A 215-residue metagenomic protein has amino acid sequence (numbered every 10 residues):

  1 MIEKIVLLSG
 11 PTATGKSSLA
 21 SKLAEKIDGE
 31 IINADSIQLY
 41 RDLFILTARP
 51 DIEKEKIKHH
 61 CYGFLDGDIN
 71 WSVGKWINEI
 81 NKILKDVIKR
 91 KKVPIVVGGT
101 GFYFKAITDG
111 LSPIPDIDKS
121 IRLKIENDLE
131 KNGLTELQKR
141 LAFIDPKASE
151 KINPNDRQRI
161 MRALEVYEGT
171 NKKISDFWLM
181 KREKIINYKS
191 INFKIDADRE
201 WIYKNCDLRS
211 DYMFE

Functional and structural regions predicted by a protein language model:
M1-E215: Phosphate/pyrophosphate-binding catalytic cores of soluble transferases and nucleic-acid-acting enzymes
